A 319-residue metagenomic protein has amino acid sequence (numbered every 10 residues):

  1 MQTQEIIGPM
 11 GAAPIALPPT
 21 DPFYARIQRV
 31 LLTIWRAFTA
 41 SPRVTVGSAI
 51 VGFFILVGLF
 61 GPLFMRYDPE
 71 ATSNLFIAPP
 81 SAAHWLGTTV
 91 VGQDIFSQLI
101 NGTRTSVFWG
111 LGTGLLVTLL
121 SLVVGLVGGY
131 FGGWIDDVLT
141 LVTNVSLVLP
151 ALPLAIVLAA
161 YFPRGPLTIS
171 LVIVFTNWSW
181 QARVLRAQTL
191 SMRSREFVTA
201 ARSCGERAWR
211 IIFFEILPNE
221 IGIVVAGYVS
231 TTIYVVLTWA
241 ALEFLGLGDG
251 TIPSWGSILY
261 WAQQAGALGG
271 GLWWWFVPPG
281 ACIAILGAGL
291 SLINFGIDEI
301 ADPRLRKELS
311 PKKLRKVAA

Functional and structural regions predicted by a protein language model:
Q2-P9, A49, F53, V57-V91 (+2 more regions): Hydrophobic alpha-helical transmembrane segments of membrane transport/permease proteins and related membrane-embedded
P19-E70, L139-V142, E220, G287 (+1 more regions): N-terminal signal-anchor/first transmembrane alpha helix
W85, T89, I95, L116-L120 (+2 more regions): Generic hydrophobic transmembrane alpha-helix motif, especially the helices
I95-Y130, I285-L286: Transmembrane alpha-helix signature in integral membrane proteins
R104-L120, W209-W239, L290: Transmembrane alpha-helices
L147, L158-Y161, Q188-T189, S230-T231 (+2 more regions): Glycine-rich helix-loop "coupling/hinge" segments at transmembrane-helix boundaries in multipass transporters
I173-T176, G222-S230, L272-A319: C-terminal transmembrane helix and the adjacent membrane-cytosol boundary/short C-terminal tail of inner/organellar
